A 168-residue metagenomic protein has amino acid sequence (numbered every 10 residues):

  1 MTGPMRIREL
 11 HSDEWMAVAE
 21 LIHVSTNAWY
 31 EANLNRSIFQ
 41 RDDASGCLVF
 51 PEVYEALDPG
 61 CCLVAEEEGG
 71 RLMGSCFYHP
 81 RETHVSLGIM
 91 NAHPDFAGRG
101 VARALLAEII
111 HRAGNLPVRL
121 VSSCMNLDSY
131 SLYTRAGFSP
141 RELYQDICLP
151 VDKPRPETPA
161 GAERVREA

Functional and structural regions predicted by a protein language model:
R6-E20, A162-A168: A short beta-loop-alpha structural element at the N-terminal edge of CoA-dependent acyl/N-acetyltransferase catalytic
E20-L63, E67-E68, L72: Active-site rim helix/loop that mediates acceptor-substrate recognition in acyltransferases
D43-L48, P154-A168: Flexible, substrate/cofactor-facing loop regions flanked by secondary structure within enzyme catalytic domains
C62-V64, G70-H79, S86-N91: Conserved beta-strand in the GNAT
H79, H93-A97, S123: Residue-level recognition of the GNAT/N-acetyltransferase active site
V85-G88, L106, R112-N126: Conserved GNAT acetyl-CoA-binding A-motif
A92, G98-H111, S131, R135: Conserved acetyl-CoA-binding loop-helix of GNAT-fold acetyltransferases
R119-S122, S139-K153: Conserved catalytic-core motifs of GNAT/GCN5-like acyltransferases
